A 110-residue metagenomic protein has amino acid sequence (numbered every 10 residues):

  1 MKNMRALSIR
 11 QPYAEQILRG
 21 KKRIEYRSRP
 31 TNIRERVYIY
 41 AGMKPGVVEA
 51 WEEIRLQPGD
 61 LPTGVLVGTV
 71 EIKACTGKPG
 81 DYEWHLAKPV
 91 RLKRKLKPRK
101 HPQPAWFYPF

Functional and structural regions predicted by a protein language model:
M1-F110: Structured alpha/beta reader/binder surfaces that contact nucleic acids or chromatin modification marks
